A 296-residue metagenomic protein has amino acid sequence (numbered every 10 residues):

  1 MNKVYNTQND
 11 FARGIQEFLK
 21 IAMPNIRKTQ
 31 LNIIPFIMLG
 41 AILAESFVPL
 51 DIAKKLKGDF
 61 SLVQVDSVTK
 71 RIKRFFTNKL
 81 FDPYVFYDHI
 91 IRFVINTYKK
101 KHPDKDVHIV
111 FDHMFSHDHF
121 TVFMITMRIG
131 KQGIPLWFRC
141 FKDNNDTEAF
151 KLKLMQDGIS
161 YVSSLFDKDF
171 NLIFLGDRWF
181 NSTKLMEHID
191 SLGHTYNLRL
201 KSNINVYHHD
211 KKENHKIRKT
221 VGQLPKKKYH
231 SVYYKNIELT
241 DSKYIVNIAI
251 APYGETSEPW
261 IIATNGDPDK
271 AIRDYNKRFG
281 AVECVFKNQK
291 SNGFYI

Functional and structural regions predicted by a protein language model:
M1-S46, K55, V65, F86-D88 (+3 more regions): Single, function-defining residue in the core of a domain
F36-G40, G58-D59, N96-T97, V110-H113: Short secondary-structure capping/turn segments at boundaries of alpha-helices and beta-strands
I52: Short alpha-helical "recognition helix" segments of helix-turn-helix
L56-R71: Short, basic interhelical loop/turn and adjoining N-cap of the next helix at nucleic-acid- or acidic-partner-contacting
T69-W137: Active-site-proximal, Lys/Arg-enriched surface segment that forms a nucleic-acid-binding/basic interface patch
